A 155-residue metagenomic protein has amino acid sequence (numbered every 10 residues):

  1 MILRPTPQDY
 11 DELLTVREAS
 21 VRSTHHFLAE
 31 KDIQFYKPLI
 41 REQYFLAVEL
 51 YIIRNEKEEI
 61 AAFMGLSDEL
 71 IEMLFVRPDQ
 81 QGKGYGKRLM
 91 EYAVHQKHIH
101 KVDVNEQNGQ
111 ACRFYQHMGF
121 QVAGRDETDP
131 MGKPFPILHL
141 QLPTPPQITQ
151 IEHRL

Functional and structural regions predicted by a protein language model:
M1-T15: A short beta-loop-alpha structural element at the N-terminal edge of CoA-dependent acyl/N-acetyltransferase catalytic
L14, E18-R41: Conserved GNAT-fold acetyl-CoA-binding loop/helix
R41-I52, L70: A short helix-loop-beta-strand connector motif used in the catalytic cores of GNAT acetyltransferases and, in some
I52, E58-F75: Conserved beta-strand in the GNAT
L70-Q81, V104-N105: A short, internal acetyl-CoA/4′-phosphopantetheine-binding micro-motif in the GNAT/acyltransferase core
D79-Q80, G84-Y92: Conserved acetyl-CoA pyrophosphate-binding loop and the N-cap/start of the following alpha-helix in GNAT-like
K87-R88, N108-R125, M131-K133: Conserved active-site alpha-helix within GNAT-family acetyltransferase domains
H95-Q107: Conserved GNAT acetyl-CoA-binding A-motif
